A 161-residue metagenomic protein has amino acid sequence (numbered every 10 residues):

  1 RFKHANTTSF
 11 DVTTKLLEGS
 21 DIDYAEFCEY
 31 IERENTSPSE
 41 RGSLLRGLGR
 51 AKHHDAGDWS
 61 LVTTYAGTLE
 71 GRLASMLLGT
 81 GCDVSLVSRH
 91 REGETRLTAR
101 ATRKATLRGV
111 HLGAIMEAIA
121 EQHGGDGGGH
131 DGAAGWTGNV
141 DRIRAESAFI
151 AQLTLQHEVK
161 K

Functional and structural regions predicted by a protein language model:
R1-E70, L78-G81, R91: Glycine-rich, Lys/Arg-enriched anion-binding loops that position phosphate/diphosphate groups for phosphoryl
V62-K161: Glycine-rich, acidic loop segments that terminate in or are immediately followed by a histidine
